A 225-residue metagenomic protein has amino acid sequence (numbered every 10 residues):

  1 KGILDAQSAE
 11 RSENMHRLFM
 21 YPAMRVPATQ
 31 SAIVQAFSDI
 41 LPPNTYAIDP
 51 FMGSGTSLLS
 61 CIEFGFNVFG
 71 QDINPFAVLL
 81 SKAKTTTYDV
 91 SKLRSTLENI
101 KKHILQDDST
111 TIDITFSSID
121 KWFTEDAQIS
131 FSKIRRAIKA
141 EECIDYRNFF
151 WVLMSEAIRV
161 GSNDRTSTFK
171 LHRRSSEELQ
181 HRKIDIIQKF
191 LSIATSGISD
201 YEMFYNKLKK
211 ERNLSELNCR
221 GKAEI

Functional and structural regions predicted by a protein language model:
K1-L41: S-adenosyl-L-methionine
R11-S12, I112-S117, K170-S175: Short linear capping/connector segments at secondary-structure termini
H16-M20, Q71, K121, A140: Short, charged/polar micro-motifs that form catalytic or ligand-binding hotspots
P22, V26, A77, A127 (+2 more regions): Hydrophobic (often cysteine-bearing) scaffold residues that line and stabilize catalytic clefts of nucleotide/cofactor
V26, I33-Q106, I186-I225: Conserved S-adenosyl-L-methionine
S31-S38, S132, S155-I158: Amphipathic, well-packed alpha-helical segments that form the structural scaffold of globular domains
V90-E141: PRPP-dependent phosphoribosyltransferase catalytic core
F131, A140-I225: SAM-dependent nucleic-acid methyltransferase catalytic core
